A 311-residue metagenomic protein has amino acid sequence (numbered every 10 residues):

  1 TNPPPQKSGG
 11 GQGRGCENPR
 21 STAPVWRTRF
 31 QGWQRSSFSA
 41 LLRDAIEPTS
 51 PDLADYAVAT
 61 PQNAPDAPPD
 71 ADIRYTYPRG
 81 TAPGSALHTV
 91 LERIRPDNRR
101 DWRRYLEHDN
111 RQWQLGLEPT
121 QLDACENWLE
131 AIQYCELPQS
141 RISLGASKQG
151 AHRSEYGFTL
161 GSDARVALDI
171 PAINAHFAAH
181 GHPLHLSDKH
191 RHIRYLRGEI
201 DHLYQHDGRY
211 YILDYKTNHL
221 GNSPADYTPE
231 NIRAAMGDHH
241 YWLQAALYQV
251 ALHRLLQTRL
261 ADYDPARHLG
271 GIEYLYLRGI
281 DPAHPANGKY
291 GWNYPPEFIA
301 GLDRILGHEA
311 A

Functional and structural regions predicted by a protein language model:
T1-A311: Structural signature of nuclease core domains in nucleic-acid processing machines
